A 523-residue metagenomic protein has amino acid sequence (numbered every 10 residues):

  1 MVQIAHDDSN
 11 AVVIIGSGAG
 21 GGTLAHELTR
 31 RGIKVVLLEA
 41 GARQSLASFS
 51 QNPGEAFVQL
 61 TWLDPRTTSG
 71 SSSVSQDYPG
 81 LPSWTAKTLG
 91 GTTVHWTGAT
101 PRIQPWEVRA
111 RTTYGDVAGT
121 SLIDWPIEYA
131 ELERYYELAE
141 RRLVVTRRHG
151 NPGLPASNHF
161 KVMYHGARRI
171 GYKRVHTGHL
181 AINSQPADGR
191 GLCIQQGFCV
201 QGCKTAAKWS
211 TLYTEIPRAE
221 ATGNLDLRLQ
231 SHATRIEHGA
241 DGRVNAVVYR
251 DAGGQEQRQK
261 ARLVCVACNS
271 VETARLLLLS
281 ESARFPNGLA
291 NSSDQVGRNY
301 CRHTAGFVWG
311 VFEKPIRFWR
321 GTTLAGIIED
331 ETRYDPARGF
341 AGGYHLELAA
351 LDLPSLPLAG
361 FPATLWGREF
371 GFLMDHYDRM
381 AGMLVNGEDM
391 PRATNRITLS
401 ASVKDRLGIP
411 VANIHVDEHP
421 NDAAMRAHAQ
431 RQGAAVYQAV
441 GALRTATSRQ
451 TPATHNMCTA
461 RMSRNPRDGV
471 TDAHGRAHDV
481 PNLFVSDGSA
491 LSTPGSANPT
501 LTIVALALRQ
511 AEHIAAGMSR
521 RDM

Functional and structural regions predicted by a protein language model:
M1-S9: A short, basic/flexible loop-to-alpha-helix module at the beginning of a structural domain
A11-L37: N-terminal Rossmann-like FAD-binding beta1-loop-alpha1 element of flavoenzymes
E27-R30, K34, G41-P53, T222 (+6 more regions): Glycine-rich loop(s) and the adjacent beta-strand/alpha-helix scaffold that form part
A56-P152, N386, A393: Redox-cofactor-proximal catalytic regions of oxidoreductases
S72, D77-W84, L89-T92, R102 (+8 more regions): FAD cofactor-binding and catalytic pocket of flavoenzymes
S75-Q76, T113-A233: Conserved redox-cofactor binding core of oxidoreductases
H176-L180, G191-C199, T234-E237, D378-D389 (+3 more regions): A glycine-rich dinucleotide-binding beta-alpha-beta segment and adjacent secondary-structure elements that constitute
T493-E512: A conserved FAD-binding loop/helix module that cradles the flavin
